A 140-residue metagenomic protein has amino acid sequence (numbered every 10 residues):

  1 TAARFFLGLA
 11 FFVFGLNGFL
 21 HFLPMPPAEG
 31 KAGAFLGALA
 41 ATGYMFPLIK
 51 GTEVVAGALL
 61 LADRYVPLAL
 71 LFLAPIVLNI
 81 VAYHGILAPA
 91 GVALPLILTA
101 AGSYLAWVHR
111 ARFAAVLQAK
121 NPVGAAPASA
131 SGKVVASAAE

Functional and structural regions predicted by a protein language model:
T1-L23, P47, A62-E140: Extended, low-polarity transmembrane helix blocks
L20-L39, S131: Membrane-interface interhelical connector segments
A28-G33, A41-T42, A62-Y65, L94: Short, structured coil/loop segments at alpha-helix boundaries
E29-G30, T52-V55, I76: A generic alpha-helix surface/boundary motif
F35-A58: Core segments of alpha-helical transmembrane spans in multipass integral membrane proteins
